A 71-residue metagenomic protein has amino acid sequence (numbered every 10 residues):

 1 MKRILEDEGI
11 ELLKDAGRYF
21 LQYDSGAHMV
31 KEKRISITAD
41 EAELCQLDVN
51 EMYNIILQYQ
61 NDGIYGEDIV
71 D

Functional and structural regions predicted by a protein language model:
M1-A27, Y65-D71: Long, compositionally biased stretches
I10-L12, L21, I35-I37, C45 (+1 more regions): Generic hydrophobic secondary-structure signal
S25-E41: Acidic, low-complexity, intrinsically disordered interaction modules
A42-E67: A short beta-strand-loop micro-motif that forms or neighbors metal/cofactor- and ligand-binding patches at active-site
